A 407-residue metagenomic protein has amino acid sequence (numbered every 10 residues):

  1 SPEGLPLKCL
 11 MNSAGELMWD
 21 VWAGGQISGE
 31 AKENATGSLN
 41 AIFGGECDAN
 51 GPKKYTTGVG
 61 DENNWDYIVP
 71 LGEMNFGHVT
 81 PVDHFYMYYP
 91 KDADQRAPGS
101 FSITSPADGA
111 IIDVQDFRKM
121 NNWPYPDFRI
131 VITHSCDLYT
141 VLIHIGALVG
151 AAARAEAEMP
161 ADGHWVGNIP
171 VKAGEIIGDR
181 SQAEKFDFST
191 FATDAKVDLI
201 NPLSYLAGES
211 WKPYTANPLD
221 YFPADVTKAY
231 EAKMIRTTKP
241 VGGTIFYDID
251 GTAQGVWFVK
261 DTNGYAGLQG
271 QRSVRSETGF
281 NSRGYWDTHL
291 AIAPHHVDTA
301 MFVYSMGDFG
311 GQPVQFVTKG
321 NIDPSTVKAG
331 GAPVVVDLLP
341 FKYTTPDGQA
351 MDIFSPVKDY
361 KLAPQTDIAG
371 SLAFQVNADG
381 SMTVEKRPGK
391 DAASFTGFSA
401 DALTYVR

Functional and structural regions predicted by a protein language model:
S1-S28: Tryptophan-rich substrate-binding surfaces of secreted polymer-degrading and adhesive proteins
E3-G4, A14, R283-W286, A291-A300 (+2 more regions): Short, solvent-exposed coil/turn segments at beta-strand boundaries
I27-F128, C136, K172-A173, T215-T345: Surface-exposed, glycine-biased beta-strand/turn segments
R96-G99, T104, T133-I176: Short histidine-centered loop motifs in beta-beta connectors
K119-M120, A147-L148, E184-K185: A short acidic/small-residue loop/turn micro-motif
D127-I132, N168-A192: Short hydrophobic beta/alpha edge segments that flank linear recognition/processing sites
V141-H144, A192-A232: Short peripheral tails and domain-boundary helices/loops at the edges of structured domains
N321-R407: Beta-sheet ligand-binding and adhesion/scaffold domains
